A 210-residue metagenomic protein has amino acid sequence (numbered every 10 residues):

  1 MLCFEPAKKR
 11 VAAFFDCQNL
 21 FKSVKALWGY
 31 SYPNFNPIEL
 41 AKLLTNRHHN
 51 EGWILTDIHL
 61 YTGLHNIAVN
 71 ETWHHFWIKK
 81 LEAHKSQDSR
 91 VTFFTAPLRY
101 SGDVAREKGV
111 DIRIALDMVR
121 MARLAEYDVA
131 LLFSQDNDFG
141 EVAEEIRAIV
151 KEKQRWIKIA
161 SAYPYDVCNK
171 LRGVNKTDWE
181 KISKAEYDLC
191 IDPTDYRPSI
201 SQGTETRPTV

Functional and structural regions predicted by a protein language model:
M1-R106: Domain-level signal for Mg2+-assisted phosphodiester chemistry and nucleotide/NA-binding surfaces in nucleic-acid
S86, R90-V210: Nuclease catalytic cores that cleave nucleic-acid phosphodiester bonds, predominantly acidic two-metal-ion
